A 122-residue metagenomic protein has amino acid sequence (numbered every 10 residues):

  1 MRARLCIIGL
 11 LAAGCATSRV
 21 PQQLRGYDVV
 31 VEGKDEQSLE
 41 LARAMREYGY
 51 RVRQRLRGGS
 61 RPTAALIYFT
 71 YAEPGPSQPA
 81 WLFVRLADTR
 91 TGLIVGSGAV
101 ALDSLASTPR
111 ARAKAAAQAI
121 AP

Functional and structural regions predicted by a protein language model:
M1-R2, A16: N-terminal hydrophobic targeting signals that begin at the initiator methionine
R2-I8: Sec-dependent signal peptide recognition, specifically the positively charged N-region followed immediately by
L11-G14: C-terminal motif of bacterial Sec signal peptides marking the signal peptidase cleavage site
A16-L24, E36-S38, A44-R51, V95-P122: C-terminal/domain-edge helix-coil "capping" segments
L24-G26, P62-L66, P79-W81, V95-S97: Extracytoplasmic
D28-E32: Transmembrane beta-strand segments that form the barrel wall of outer-membrane beta-barrel proteins
G33-T70: Post-signal-peptide N-terminal segment of Sec-exported extracytoplasmic proteins
G75-S104: Amphipathic beta-strand/beta-sheet edge segments enriched in Tyr/Trp
